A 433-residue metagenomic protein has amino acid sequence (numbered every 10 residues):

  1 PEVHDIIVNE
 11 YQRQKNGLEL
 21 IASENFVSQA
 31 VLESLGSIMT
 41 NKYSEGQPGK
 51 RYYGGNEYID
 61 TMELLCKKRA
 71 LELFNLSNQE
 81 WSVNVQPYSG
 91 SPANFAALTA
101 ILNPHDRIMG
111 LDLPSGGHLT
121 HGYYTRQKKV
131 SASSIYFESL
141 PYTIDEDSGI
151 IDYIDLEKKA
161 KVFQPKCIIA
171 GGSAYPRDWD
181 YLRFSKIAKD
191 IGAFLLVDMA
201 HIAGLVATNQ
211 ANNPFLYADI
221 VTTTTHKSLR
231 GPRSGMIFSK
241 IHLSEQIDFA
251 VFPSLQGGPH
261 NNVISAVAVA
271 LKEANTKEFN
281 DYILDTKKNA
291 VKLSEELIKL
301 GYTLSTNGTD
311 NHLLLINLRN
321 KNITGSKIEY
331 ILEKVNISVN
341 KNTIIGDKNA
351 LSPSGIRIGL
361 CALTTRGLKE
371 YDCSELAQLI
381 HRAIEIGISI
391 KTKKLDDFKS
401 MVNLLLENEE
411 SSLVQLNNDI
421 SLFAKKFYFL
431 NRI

Functional and structural regions predicted by a protein language model:
P1, A350-I433: PLP-dependent enzyme catalytic core of the Aspartate aminotransferase-like
P1-K68, K186, N418, A424-K425 (+1 more regions): N-terminal glycine-rich, Lys/His-bearing helix-loop that initiates the first secondary-structure elements of many
E10-N16, N41-G49, P165, S244-F249 (+5 more regions): Short acidic (Asp/Glu) and glycine-rich catalytic loops that position anionic groups and cofactors
E10-Y11, S131, N212-N213, S228 (+2 more regions): Replace "in large, NTP-powered and nucleic-acid-processing enzymes" with "in large, NTP-powered factors and other
G17, P48-G49, E80-W81, G258-N261 (+7 more regions): Flexible, glycine/charged-enriched surface loops at secondary-structure junctions
L65, R69-E72, L76-G301: Conserved PLP-enzyme active-site core in the AAT-like
D145-S148, E273-N275, N320-N322, A362-G367 (+1 more regions): A generic structural motif
T303-E370: Conserved PLP-binding catalytic core of the aspartate aminotransferase-like
